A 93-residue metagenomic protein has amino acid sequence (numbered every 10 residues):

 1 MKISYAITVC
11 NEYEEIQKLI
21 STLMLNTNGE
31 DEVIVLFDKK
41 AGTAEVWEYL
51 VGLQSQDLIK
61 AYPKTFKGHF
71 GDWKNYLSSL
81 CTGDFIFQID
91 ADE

Functional and structural regions predicted by a protein language model:
M1-L25: N-proximal low-complexity "stem/linker" segments adjacent to membrane-targeting elements
K2-I3, E30, G83: Local beta-strand N-terminus motif with an aromatic residue
C10-N11, P63-F66: Short, flexible loop segments at the rims of nucleotide/cofactor-binding pockets, characterized by
S21-P63: Acidic donor-binding segment of Leloir-type glycosyltransferases
T65-C81: Glycine-rich, basic loop-to-helix element that forms the pyrophosphate-binding segment of sugar-nucleotide handling
I86: Short aromatic/hydrophobic "clamp" motif used to bind/position activated sugar donors
D90-E93: The conserved acidic donor/metal-binding loop of glycosyltransferases
